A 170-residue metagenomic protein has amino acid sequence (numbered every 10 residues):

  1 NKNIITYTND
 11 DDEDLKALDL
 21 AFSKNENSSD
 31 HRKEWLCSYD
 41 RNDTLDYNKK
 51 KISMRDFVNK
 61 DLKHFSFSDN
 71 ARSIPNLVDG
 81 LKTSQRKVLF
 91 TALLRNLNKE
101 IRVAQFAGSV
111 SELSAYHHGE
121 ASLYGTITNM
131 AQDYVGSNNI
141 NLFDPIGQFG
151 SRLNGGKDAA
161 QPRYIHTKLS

Functional and structural regions predicted by a protein language model:
N1-S170: Conserved phosphate-chemistry cores used by DNA topoisomerases
